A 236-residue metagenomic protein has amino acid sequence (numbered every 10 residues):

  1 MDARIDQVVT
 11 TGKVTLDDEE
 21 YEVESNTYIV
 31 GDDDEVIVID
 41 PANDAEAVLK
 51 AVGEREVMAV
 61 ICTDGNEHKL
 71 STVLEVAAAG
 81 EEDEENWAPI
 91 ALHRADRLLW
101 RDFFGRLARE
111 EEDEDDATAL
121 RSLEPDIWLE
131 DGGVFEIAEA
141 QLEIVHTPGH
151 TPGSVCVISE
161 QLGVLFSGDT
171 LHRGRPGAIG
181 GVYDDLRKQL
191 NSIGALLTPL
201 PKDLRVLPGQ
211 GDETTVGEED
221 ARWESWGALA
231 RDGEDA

Functional and structural regions predicted by a protein language model:
D2-R55, C156-G168: Conserved beta-strand hairpin/beta-sheet module of binuclear metal-dependent hydrolase folds, prominently
D6, I61, A91, I127-L129 (+3 more regions): Hydrophobic/aromatic beta-strand patches that form the interior of the parallel beta-sheet core in alpha/beta enzyme
V9, G31, E130, E136 (+2 more regions): Residue-level detector of conserved, well-ordered beta-strand and adjacent loop positions that form binding/recognition
T11, P41-A42, R94, D131 (+3 more regions): Fold-independent oxyanion-binding glycine-rich loops and adjacent beta-strand/coil segments at enzyme active sites
D18-E20, E124-D126, H146-P148: Short Gly/Pro-enriched turn/cap motifs at secondary-structure boundaries
V23, D44-E136, A140, R222-L229: Active-site HxH/HxHxD metal-binding segment of metal-dependent hydrolases
V36, R106, V134, Q141-A236: Metallo-beta-lactamase
